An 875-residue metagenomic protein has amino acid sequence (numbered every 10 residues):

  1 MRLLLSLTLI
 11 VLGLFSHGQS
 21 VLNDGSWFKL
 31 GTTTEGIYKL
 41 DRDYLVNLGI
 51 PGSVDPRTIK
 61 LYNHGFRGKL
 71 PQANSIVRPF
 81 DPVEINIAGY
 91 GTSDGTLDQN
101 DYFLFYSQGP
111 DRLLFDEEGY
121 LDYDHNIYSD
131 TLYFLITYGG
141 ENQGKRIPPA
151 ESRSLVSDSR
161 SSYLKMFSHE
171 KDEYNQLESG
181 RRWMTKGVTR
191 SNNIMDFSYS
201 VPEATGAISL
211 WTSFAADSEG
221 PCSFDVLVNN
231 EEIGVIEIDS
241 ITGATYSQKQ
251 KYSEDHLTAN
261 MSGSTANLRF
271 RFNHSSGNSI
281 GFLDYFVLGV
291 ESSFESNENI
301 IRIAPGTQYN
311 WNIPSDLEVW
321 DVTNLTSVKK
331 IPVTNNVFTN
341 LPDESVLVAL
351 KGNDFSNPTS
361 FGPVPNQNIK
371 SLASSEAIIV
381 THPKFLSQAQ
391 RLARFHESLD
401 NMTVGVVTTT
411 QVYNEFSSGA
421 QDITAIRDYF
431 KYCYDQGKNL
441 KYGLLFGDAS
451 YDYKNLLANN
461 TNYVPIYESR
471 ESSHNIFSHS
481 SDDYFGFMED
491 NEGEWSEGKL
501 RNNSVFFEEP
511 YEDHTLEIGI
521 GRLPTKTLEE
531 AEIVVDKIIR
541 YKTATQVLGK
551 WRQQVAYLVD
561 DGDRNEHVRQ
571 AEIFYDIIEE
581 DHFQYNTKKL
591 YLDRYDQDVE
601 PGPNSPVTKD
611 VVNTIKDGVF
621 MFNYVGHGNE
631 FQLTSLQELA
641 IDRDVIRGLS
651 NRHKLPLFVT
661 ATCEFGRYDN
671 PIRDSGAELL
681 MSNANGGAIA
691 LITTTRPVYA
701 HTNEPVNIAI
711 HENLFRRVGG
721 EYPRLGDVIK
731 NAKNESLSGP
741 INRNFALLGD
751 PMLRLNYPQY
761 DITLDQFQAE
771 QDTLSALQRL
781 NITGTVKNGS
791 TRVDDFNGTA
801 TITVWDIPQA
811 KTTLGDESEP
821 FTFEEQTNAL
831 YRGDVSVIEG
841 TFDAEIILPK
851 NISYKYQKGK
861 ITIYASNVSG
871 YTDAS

Functional and structural regions predicted by a protein language model:
M1-S20, I692, L755: Bacterial Sec-dependent N-terminal signal peptides
Q19-L848, S853-Q857, T862-S875: Cysteine-dependent hydrolase recognition
